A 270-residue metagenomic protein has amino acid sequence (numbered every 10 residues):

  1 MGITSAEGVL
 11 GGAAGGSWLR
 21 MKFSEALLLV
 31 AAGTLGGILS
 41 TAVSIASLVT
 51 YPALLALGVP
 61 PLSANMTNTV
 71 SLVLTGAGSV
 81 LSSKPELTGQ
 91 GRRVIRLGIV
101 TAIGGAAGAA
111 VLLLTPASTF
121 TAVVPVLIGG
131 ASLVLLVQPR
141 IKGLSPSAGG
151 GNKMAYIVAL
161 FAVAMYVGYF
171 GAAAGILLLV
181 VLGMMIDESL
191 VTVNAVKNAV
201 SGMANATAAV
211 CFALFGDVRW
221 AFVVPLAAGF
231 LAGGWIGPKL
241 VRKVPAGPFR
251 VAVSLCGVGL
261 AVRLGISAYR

Functional and structural regions predicted by a protein language model:
G11, G15-P60, S145-N194, S201 (+1 more regions): Selected transmembrane alpha-helices and immediately adjacent juxtamembrane segments of polytopic inner-membrane
A26, T69, V124-I128, S132 (+5 more regions): Residues within membrane-spanning alpha-helices of integral membrane proteins, especially the hydrophobic core/packing
V59-T69, G91-R96, D187-N198: Membrane-interface alpha-helices at helix entry/exit sites of multi-pass transporters
M66-T119, N205-P248: Selective hydrophobic functional segments
A77-T88, V126-G149, G259-R270: Transmembrane helix exit motif
Q90-V100, V124, S147-K153, N194-V200 (+1 more regions): Cytoplasmic-side transmembrane-helix entry/capping segments in multi-pass membrane proteins
A162-A172, A208-G216, V223, L260-R270: Hydrophobic alpha-helical transmembrane segments in multi-pass integral membrane proteins
